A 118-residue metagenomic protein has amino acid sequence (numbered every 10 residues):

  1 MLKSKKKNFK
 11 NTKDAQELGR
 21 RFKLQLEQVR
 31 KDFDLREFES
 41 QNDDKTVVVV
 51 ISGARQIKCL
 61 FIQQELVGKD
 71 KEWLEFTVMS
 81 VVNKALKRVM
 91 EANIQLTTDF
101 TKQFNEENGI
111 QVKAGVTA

Functional and structural regions predicted by a protein language model:
M1-L35, M90-A118: Long amphipathic alpha-helical segments used for membrane anchoring, targeting, substrate engagement, or oligomerization
E27-V49: Structured beta-strand/loop patches that form or line metal/cofactor-binding pockets in enzymes
D44, Q56-L74: A short interface-forming secondary-structure element
T46-V48, V67-G68, L86-R88: Short beta-strands and strand-coil junctions in structured, solvent-facing domains, enriched
S52: Short, acidic, Ser/Thr-enriched surface-loop or helix-capping motifs
T77, V81-A92: Stable alpha-helical structural segments in soluble proteins, enriched in small hydrophobic residues
